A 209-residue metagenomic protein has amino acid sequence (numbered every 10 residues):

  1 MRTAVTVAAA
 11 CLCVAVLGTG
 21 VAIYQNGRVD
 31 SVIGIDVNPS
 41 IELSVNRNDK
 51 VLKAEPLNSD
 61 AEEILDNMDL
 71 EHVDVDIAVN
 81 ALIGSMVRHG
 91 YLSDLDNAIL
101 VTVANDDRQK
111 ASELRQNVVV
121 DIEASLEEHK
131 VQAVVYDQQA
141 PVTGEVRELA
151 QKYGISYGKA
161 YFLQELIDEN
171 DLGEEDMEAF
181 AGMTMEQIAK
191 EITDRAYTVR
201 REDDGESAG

Functional and structural regions predicted by a protein language model:
R2-N26: Single-pass transmembrane signal-anchor helices and their membrane-water interface zones
Y24-G209: Polar, acidic low-complexity tracts enriched in Ser/Thr/Gln/Glu with frequent Gly/Pro and Thr-Pro motifs
